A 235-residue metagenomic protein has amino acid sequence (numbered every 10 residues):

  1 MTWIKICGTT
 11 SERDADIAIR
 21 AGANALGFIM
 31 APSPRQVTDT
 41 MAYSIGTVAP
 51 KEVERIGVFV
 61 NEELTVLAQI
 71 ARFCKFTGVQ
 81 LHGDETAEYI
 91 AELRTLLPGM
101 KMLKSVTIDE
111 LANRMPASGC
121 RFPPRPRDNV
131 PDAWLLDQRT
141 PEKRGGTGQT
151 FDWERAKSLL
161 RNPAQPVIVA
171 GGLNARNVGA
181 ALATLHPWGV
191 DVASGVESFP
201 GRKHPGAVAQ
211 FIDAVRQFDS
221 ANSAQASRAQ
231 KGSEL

Functional and structural regions predicted by a protein language model:
M1-I4: Extreme N-terminal starter segment of soluble prokaryotic enzymes
C7, H82, V169-L173, A193-V196: Glycine-rich beta-strand-to-loop/alpha-helix junction loops that act as flexible
I17-A23: A short, Lys/Arg-enriched amphipathic alpha-helix followed by its capping loop at the start of a domain
A25-P34, T40-M41, T47-A164, I168-V169 (+1 more regions): Conserved anion-binding
T40-A49, E92-L93, A193-L235: C-terminal helical cap(s) of enzyme catalytic domains, especially alpha/beta-barrels
Q165, R176, L182, P187-D191: Internal alpha/beta core interface subdomains
